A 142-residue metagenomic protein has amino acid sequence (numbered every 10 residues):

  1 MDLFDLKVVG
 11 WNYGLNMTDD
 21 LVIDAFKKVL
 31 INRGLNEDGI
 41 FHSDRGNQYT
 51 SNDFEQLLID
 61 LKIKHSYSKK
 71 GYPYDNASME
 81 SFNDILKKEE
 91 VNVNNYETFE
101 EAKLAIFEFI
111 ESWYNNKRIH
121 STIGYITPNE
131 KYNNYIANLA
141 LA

Functional and structural regions predicted by a protein language model:
L3-V8, N116: Hydrophobic "anchor" residues
L6, F26, D44: Conserved hydrophobic/aromatic pocket- or pore-lining residues that grip, position, or stack substrates in active sites
W11-G34: Active-site beta-loop-alpha junctions of metal-dependent nucleic acid enzymes, especially the RNase H-like/DDE
E37: Short coil/turn segments at beta-strand junctions that form active-site/ligand-binding loops
I40: Hydrophobic "anchor" residues on beta-strands that sit immediately upstream of conserved functional sites
S43-R45, S51-F54, H65-K87, K103-L104 (+1 more regions): RNase H-like two-metal-ion nuclease catalytic core shared by retroviral integrases and related mobile-element nucleases
I59-I63, I85-A142: C-terminal domain-tail junction helix/linker
